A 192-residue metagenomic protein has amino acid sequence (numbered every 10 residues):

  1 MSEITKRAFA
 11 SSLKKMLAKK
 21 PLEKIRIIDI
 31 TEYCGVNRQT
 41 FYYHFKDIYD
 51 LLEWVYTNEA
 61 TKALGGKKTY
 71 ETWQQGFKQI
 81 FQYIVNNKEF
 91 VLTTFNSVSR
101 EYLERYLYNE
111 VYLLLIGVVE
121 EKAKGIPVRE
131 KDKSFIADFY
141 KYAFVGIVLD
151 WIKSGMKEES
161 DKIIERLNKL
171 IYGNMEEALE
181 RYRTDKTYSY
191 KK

Functional and structural regions predicted by a protein language model:
S2, K6, Y56, E104-Y108 (+5 more regions): Amphipathic, non-transmembrane alpha-helical scaffold segments
E3-K6, A10-K14, A18, E23-I27 (+5 more regions): An amphipathic alpha-helix adjacent to DNA-recognition modules
K19-K20, P127-V128, Y172: Cytosolic nucleotide-binding catalytic cores of signal-transduction proteins
V55-K62, N87, V91, L114-K122 (+2 more regions): A short secondary-structure junction motif
K67, V91-F95, K122-G125, W151-G155 (+1 more regions): Secondary-structure edge/capping motif, primarily at the C-terminal ends of alpha-helices and the immediately following
T72-E120: Helical hydrophobic small-molecule/effector-binding pocket
R100-G125, K131-G146, E176: Amphipathic alpha-helical packing segments from all-alpha helical-bundle domains
D150-K192: C-terminal peripheral helix-coil segments that are non-catalytic and often amphipathic
